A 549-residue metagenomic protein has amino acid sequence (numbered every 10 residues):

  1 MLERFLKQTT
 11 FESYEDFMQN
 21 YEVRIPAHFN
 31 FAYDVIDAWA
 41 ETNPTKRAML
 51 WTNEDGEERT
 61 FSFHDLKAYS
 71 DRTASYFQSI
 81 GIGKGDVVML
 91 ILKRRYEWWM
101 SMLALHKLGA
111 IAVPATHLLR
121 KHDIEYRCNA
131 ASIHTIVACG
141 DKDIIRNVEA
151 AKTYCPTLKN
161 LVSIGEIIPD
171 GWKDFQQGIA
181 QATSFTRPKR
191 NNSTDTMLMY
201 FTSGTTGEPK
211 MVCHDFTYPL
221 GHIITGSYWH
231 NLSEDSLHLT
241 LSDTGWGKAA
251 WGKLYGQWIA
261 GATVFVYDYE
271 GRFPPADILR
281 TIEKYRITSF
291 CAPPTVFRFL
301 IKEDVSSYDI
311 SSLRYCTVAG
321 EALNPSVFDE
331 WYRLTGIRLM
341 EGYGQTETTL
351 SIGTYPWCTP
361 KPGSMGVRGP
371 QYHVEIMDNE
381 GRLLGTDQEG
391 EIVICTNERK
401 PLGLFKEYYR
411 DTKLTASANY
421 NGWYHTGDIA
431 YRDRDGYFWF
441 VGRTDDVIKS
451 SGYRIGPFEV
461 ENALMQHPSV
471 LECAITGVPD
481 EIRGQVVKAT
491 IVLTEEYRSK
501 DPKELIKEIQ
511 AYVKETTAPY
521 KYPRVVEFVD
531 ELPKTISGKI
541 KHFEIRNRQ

Functional and structural regions predicted by a protein language model:
P44-R47, S163-P169, I179-F201, E208 (+2 more regions): Conserved pre-ATP/AMP-binding loop-to-beta segment of ANL
T45, M49-L103, R120-E125, D174-Q177 (+1 more regions): Conserved AMP-binding/adenylate-forming core of the ANL superfamily
R59-H64, R190, M197-G221: Conserved AMP-binding A3 loop
L103, K107-Q177, E495: Structural core segment of the AMP-binding/adenylate-forming
L119, E125-Y126, A138-D141, F290 (+5 more regions): AMP-binding/adenylate-forming catalytic core of the ANL superfamily
L220-T240, T244-T288, E303: Conserved AMP-binding/adenylation subdomain of ANL enzymes
Y255, I259, I287-A292, I301-K361 (+1 more regions): Gly/Ser/Thr-rich phosphate-binding loop
R382-S417, I455: Conserved ATP/PPi-binding loop(s) of AMP-dependent carboxylate-activating enzymes
